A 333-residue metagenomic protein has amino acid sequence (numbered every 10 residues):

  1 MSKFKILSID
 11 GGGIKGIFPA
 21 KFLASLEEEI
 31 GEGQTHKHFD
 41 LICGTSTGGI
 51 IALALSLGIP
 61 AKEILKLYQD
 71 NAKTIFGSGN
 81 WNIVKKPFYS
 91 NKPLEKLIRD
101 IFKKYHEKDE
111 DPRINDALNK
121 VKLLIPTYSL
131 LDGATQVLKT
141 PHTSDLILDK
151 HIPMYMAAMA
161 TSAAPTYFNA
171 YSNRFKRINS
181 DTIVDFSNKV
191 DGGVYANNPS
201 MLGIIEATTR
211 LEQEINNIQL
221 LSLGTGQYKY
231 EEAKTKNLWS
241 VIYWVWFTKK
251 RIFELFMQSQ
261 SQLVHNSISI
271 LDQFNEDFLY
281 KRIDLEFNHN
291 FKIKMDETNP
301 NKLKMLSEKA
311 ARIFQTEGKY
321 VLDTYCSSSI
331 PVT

Functional and structural regions predicted by a protein language model:
M1-T333: Conserved catalytic cores and adjacent C-terminal regulatory segments of lipid-metabolizing esterases/lipases
